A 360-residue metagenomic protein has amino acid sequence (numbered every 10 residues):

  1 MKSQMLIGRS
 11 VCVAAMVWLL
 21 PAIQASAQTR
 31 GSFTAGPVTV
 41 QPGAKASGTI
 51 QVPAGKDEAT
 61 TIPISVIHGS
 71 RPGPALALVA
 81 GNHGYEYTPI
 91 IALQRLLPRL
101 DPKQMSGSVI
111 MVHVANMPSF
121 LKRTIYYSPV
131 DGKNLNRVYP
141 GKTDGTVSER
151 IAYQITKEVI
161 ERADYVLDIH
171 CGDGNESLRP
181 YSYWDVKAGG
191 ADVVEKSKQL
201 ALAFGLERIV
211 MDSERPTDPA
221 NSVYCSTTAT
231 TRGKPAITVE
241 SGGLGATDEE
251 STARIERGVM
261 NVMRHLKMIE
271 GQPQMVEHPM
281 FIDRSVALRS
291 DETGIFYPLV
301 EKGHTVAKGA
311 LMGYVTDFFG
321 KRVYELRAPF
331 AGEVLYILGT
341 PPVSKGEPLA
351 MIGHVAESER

Functional and structural regions predicted by a protein language model:
K2-G8, A25-R360: Structured catalytic-domain cores with a bias toward divalent-metal coordination
S10-A22: Bacterial N-terminal signal peptides
